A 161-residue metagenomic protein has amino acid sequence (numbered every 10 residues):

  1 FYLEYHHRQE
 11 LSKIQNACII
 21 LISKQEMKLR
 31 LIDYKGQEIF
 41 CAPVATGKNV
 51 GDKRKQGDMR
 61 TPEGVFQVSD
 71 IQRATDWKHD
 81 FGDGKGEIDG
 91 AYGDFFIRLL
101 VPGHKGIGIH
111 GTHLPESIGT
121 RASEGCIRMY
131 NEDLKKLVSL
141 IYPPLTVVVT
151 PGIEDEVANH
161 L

Functional and structural regions predicted by a protein language model:
Y2-I107, V157: Gly/Pro-biased beta-strand-loop elements
A74-L161: Exported/periplasmic cell-wall-interacting domains
